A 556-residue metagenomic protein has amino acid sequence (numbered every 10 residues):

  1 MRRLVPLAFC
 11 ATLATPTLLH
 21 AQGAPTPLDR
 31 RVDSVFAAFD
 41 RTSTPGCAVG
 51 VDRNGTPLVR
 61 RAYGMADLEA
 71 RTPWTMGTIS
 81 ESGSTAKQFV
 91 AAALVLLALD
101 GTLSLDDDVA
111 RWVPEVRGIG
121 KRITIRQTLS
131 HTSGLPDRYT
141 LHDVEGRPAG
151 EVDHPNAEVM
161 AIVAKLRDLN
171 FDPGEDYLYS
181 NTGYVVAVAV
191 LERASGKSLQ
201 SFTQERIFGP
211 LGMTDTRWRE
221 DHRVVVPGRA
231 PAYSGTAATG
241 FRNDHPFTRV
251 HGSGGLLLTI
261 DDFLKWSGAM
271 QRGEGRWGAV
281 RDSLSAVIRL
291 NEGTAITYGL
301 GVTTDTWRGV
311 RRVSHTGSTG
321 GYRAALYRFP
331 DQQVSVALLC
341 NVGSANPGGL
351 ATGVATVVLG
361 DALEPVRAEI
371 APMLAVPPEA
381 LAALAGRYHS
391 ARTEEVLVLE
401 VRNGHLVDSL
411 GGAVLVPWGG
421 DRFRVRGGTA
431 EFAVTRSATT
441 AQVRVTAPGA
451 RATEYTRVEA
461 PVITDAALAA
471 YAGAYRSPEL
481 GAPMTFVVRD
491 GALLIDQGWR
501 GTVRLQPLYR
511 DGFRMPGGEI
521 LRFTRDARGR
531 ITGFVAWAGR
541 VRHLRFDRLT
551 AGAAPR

Functional and structural regions predicted by a protein language model:
P6-T17: Bacterial N-terminal signal peptides
L19-G23: Boundary at the C-terminal end of the N-terminal hydrophobic targeting segment
P25-S82, T102-D107, R111, A161-D168 (+3 more regions): Short, conserved catalytic-motif segment at the N-terminal edge
A38-A48, E69-Q127, L169-T182, H251-G254 (+1 more regions): Short active-site loop at a secondary-structure junction that contains or immediately precedes the catalytic residue(s)
Y63, D67, G120-P330: Short, surface-exposed loop or secondary-structure junction motifs that flank catalytic or metal-binding residues
S314-H315, A325-V342, Q442-T446, T532-A536: Short, well-ordered beta-strand elements
T352-R556: Peripheral terminal and inter-domain segments
